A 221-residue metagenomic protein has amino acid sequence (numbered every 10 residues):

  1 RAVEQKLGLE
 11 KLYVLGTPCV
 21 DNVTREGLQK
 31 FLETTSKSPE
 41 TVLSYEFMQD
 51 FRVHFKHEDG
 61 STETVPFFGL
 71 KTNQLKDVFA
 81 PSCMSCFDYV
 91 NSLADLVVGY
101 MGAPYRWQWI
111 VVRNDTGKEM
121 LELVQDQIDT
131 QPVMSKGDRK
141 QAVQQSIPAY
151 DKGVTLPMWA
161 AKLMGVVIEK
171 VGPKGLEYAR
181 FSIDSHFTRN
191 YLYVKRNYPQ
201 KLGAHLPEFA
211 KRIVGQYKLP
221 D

Functional and structural regions predicted by a protein language model:
V3, G27-T34: Short, aromatic/basic amphipathic alpha-helical patches
V3-T17: A short alpha->loop->secondary-structure connector
T17-P18, M101: Fold-independent oxyanion-binding glycine-rich loops and adjacent beta-strand/coil segments at enzyme active sites
P18-K30: Short, conserved secondary-structure transition motifs
S36-D221: Long, compositionally biased charged/polar accessory segments in the mid-to-C-terminal portions of proteins
